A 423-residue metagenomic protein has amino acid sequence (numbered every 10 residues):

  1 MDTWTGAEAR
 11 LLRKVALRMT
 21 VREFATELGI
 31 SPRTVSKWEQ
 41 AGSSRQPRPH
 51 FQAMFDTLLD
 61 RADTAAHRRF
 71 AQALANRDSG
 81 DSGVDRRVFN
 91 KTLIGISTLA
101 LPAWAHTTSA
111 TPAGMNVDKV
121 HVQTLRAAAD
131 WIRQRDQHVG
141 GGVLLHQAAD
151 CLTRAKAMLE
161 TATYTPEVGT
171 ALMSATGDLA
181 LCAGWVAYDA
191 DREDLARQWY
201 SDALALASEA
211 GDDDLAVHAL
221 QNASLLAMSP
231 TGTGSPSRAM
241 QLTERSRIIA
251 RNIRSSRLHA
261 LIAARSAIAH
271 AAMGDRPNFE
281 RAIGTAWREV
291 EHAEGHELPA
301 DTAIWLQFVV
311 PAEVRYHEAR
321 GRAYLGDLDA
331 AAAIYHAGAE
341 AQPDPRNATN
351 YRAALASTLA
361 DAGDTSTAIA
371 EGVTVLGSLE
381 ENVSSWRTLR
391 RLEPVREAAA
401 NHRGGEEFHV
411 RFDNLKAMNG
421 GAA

Functional and structural regions predicted by a protein language model:
M1-A16, T26-L28, S36-T111, R411-N419: Short amphipathic recognition helices of helix-turn-helix/homeodomain-type DNA-binding modules
G6-A7, R18, Y200, Y316: Generic non-transmembrane alpha-helix signal with a bias for helix starts/N-cap capping motifs
R10-L11, R22, L204, R247: Short glycine-/small-residue-rich flexible loop motifs, especially phosphate/cofactor-binding loops
V15, A25-T26, G80, N116 (+2 more regions): Short N-terminal micro-motifs specific to bacterial/archaeal maturation and metal-cluster initiation sites
T20, S31-T34: Short coil turns linking two alpha-helices in DNA-binding domains
I30-S31, D178: Intrinsically disordered, low-complexity regions enriched in Ser/Pro/Gly/Gln/His and often acidic
A113-A423: Conserved binding/catalytic microenvironments
